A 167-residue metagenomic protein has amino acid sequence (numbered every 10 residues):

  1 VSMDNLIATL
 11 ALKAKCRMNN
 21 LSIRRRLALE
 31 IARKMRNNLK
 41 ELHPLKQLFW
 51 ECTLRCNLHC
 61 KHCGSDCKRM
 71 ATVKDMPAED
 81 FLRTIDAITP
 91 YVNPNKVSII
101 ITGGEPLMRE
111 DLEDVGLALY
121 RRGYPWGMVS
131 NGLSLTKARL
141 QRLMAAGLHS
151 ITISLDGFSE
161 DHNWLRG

Functional and structural regions predicted by a protein language model:
D4, L12, C16-S150: Conserved alpha-helical substructure of the radical SAM core
R69-T72, S159-R166: A short acidic, helix-capping loop that chelates divalent metal ions and anchors anionic groups
S130-G132, G157-E160: Short C-terminal domain-edge/linker segments immediately following a structured domain
I153-L155: Conserved phosphate-donor/acceptor-positioning beta-strand/loop module used by diverse small-molecule
